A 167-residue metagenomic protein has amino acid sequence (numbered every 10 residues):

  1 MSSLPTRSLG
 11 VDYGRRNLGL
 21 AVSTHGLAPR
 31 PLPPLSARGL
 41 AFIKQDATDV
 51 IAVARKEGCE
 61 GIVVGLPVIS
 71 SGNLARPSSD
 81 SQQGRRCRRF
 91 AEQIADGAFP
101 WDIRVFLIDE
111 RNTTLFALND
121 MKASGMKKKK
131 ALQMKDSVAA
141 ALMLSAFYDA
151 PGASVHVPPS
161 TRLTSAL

Functional and structural regions predicted by a protein language model:
S2-V11, R15-L167: Phosphate- and other anionic-substrate recognition elements at nucleic-acid/protein interfaces
